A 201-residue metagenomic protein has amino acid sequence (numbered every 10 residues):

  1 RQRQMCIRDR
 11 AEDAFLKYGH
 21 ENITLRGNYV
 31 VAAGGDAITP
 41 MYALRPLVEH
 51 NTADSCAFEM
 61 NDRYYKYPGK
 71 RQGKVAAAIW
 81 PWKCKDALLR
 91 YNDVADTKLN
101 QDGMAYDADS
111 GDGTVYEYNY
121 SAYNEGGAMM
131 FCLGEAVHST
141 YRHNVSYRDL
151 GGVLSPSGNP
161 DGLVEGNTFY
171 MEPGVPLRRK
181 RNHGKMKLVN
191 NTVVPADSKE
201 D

Functional and structural regions predicted by a protein language model:
R1-Q4, R8, Y18-G35, L44-G69 (+7 more regions): Right-handed parallel beta-helix
R179: Extracellular glycoside hydrolase catalytic/binding regions
N182: Aromatic- and carboxylate-enriched substrate-binding clefts and catalytic-loop regions of carbohydrate-active enzymes
K199-D201: Extracellular beta-strand/loop-rich repeat segments of large surface/secreted proteins
